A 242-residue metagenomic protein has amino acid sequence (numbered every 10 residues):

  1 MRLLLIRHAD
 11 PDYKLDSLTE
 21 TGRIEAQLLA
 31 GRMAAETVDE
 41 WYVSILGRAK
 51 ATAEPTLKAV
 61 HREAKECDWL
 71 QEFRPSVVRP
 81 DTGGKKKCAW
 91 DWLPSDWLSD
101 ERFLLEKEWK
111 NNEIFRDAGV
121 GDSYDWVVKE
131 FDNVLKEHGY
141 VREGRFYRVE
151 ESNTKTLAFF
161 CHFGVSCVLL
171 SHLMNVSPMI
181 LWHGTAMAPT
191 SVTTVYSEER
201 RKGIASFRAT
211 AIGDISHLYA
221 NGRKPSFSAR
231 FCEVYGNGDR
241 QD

Functional and structural regions predicted by a protein language model:
M1-L4: Extreme N-terminal starter segment of soluble prokaryotic enzymes
A9, F163, G213-I215: Active-site metal-binding loops of divalent metal-dependent hydrolases
L18-M33: Short catalytic helix/loop segments, enriched in acidic residues and glycine and frequently bearing histidine
G31-W109: Phosphate-coordination/substrate-recognition cap region in phosphate-metabolizing enzymes
D39-I45, F146, T156-F159: Short glycine-rich phosphate-binding loop at a beta-alpha junction
F73-W92, V141, R145-T156, C167-D242: Acidic, low-complexity terminal tails and accessory targeting/binding regions of phosphate-metabolizing enzymes
W92-W126, Y235-N237: Short glycine/proline- and acidic residue-enriched helix-loop micro-motifs that form flexible lids or anion-recognition
N112-F146: Internal catalytic-core helix/loop-beta-alpha segment that presents or stabilizes conserved functional determinants
